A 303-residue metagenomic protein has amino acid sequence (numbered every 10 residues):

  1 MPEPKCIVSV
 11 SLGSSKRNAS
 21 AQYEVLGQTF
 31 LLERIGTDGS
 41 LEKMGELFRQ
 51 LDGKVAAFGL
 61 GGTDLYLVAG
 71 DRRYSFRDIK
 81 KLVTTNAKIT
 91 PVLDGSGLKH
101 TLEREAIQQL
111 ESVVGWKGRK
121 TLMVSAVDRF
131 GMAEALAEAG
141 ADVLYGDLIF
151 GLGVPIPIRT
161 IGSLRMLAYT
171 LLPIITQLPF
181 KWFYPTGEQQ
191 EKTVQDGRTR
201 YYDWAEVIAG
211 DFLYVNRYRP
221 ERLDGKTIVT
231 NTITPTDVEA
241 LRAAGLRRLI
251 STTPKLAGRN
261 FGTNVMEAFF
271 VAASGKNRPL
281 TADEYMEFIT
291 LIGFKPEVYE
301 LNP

Functional and structural regions predicted by a protein language model:
P2-G118, A139, V207-G210, D224-T232 (+2 more regions): Metallocofactor- and cofactor-centric catalytic cores in central/energy metabolism, strongly enriched
S15-A19, L67, G131-M132, G153 (+1 more regions): Short, charged/polar "capping" segments at the starts of alpha-helices and the immediately preceding loops
T63, A126-R129, F212-V215, T232-T236: Short, polar loop motifs at secondary-structure junctions
L98-R159: Conserved beta-alpha
L152-T160, D237-A244, G258-V265: Short, charged, surface-exposed secondary-structure boundary motifs
G153-V207, L213, L223: Active-site rim loops that border cofactor/substrate pockets in soluble metabolic enzymes
F183-D196, Y285-F294, E300: Terminal alpha-helical anchor/extension segments at protein ends
Y218-E221: Short, T/G/N/S-enriched strand-turn elements that build extracellular solenoid repeat scaffolds
